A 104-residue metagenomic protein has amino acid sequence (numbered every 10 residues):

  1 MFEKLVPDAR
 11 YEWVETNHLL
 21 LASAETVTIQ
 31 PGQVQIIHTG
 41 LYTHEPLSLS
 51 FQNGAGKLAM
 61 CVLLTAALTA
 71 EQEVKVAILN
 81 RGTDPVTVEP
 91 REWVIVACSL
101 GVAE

Functional and structural regions predicted by a protein language model:
M1-E104: DUTPase catalytic domain/fold
